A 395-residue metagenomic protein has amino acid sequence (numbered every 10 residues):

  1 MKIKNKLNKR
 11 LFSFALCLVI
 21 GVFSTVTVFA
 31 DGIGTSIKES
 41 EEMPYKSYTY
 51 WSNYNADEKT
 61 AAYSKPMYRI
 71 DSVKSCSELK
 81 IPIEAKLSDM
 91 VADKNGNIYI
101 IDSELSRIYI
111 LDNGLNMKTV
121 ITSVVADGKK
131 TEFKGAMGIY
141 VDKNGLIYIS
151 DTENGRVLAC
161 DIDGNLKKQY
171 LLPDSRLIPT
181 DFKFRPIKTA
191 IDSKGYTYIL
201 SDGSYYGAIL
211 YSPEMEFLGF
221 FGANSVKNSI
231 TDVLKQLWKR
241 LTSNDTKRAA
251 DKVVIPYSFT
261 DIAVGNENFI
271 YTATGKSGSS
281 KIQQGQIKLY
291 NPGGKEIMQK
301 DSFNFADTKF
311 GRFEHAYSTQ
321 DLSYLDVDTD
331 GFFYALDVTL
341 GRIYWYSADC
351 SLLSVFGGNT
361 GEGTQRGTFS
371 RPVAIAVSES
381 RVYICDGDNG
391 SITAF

Functional and structural regions predicted by a protein language model:
M1-I33: Gram-positive cell-envelope targeting signals
A30-F395: Eukaryotic scaffold repeat domains enriched in small/polar residues
